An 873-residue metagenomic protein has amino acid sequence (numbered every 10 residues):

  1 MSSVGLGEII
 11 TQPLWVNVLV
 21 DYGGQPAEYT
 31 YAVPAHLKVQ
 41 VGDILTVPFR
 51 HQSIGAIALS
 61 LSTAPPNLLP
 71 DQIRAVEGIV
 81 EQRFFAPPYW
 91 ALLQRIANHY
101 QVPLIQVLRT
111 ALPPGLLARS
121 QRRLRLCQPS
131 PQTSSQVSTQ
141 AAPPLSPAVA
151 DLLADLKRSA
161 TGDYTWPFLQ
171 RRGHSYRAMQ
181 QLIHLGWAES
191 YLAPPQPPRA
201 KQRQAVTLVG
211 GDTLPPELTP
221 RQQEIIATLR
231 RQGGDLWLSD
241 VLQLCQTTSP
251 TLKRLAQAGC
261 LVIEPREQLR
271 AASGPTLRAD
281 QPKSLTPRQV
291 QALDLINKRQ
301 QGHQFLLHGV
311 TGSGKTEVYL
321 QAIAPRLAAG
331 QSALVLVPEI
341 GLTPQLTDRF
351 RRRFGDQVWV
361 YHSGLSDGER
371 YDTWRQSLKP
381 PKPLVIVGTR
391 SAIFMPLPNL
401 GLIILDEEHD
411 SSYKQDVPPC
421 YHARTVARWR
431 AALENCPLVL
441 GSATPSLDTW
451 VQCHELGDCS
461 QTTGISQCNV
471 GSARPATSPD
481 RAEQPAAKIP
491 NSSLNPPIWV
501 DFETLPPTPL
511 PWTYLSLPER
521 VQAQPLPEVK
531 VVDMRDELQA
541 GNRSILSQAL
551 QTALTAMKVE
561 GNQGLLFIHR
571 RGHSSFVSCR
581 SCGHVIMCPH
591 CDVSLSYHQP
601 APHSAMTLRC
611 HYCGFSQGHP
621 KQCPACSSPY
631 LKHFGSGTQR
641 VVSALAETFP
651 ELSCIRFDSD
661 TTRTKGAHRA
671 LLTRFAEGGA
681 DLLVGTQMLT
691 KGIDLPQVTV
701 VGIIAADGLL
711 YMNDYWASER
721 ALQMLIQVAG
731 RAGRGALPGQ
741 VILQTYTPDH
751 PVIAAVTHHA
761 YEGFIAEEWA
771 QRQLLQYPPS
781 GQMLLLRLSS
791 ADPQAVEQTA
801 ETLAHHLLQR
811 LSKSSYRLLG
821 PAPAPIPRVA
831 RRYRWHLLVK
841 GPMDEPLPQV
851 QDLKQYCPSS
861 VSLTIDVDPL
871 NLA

Functional and structural regions predicted by a protein language model:
M1-S442, T449, H454-G457, S493-L494 (+4 more regions): Accessory, non-ATPase domains that flank or precede helicase/AAA+ motor cores in DNA-metabolism machines
W15, P26-E28, Q40-V41, A549 (+1 more regions): A short, contiguous, amphipathic alpha-helix enriched in charged residues
L19, L153-A154, Q773-P778, A824-A830: Short, flexible, solvent-exposed loop/turn segments with mixed acidic/basic and small polar residues
S53, R817-P846: Short, intrinsically disordered low-complexity segments
Q94-A97, I183, R230, A256 (+7 more regions): Short, amphipathic alpha-helical segments that act as regulatory/interfacial helices in nucleotide-processing proteins
D280-T286, V290, D294, Q301-L384 (+5 more regions): Inter-lobe coupling/hinge segments of SF2-like helicase ATPases
L456-A476, A482-I498, F502-T508: Short, basic, low-complexity termini and linkers enriched in Ser/Thr/Gly/Pro that act as targeting/leader peptides
I655, R810-A824, V861-D866: Short beta-strand elements
